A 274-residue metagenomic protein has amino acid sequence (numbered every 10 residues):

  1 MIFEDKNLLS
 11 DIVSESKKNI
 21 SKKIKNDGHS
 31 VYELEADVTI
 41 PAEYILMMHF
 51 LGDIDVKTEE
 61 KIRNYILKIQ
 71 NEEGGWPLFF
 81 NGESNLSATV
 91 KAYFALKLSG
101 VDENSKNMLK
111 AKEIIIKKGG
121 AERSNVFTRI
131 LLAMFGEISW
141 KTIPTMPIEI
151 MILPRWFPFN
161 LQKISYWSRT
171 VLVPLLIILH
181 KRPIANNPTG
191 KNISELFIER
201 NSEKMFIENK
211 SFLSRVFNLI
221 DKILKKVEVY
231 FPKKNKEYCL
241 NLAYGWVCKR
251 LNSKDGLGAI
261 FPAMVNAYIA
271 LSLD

Functional and structural regions predicted by a protein language model:
M1-D274: Preference for long, amphipathic alpha-helical scaffolds in soluble/luminal domains and all-alpha bundles
